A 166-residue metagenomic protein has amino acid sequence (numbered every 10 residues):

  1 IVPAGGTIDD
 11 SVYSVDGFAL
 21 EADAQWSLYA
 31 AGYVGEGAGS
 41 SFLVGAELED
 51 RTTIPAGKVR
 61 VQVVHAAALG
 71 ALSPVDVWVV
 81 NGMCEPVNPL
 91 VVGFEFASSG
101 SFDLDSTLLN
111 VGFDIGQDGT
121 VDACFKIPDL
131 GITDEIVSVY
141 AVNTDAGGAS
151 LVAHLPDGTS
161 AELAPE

Functional and structural regions predicted by a protein language model:
I1-E166: Intrinsically disordered, low-complexity polar regions and short flexible loop motifs
